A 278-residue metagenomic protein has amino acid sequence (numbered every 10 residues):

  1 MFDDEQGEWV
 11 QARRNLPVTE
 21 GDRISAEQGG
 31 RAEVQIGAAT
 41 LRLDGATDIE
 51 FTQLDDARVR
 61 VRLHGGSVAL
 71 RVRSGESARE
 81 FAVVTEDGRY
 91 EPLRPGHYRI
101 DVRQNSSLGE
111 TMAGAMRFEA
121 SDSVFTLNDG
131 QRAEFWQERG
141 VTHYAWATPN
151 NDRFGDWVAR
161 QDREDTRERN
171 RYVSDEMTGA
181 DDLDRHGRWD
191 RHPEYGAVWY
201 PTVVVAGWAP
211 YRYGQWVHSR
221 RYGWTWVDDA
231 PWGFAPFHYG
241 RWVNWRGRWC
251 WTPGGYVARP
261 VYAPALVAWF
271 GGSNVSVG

Functional and structural regions predicted by a protein language model:
M1-R117, D122-R132, D165-E168: Flexible, surface-exposed loop/linker segments and immediately adjacent secondary-structure boundaries
E134-G278: Low-complexity segments
